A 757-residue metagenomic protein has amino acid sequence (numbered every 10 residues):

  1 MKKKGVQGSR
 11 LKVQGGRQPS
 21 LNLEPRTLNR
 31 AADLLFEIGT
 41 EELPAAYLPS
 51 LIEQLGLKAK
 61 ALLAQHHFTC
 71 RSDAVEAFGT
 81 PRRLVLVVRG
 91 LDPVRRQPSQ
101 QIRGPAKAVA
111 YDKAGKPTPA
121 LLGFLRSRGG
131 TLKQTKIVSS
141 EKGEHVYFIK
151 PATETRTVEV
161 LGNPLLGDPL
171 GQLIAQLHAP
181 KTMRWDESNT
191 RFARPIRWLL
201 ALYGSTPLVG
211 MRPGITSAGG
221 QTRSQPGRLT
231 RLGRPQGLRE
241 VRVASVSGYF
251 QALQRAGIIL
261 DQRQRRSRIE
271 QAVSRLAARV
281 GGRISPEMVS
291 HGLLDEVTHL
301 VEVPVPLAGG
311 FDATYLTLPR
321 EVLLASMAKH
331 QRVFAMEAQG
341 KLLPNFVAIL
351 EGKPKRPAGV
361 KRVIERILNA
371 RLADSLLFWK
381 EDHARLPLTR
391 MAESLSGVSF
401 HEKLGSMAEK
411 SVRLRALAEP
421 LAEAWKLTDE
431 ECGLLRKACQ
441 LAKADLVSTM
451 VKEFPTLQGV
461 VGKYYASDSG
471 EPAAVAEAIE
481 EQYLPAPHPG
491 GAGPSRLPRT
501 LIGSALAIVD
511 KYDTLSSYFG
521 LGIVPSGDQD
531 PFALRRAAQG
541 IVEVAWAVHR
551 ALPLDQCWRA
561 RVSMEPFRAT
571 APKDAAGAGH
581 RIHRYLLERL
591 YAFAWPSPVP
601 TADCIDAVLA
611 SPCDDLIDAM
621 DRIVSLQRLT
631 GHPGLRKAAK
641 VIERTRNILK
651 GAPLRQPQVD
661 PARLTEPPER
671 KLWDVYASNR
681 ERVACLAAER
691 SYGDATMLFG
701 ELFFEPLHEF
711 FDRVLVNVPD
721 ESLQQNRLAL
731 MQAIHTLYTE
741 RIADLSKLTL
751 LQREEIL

Functional and structural regions predicted by a protein language model:
M1-K4, L21, L28-L757: Amphipathic alpha-helical "coupling" segments that flank catalytic cores
Q7-R10, Q14, N22-T27: Intrinsically disordered, low-complexity proline-rich regions
